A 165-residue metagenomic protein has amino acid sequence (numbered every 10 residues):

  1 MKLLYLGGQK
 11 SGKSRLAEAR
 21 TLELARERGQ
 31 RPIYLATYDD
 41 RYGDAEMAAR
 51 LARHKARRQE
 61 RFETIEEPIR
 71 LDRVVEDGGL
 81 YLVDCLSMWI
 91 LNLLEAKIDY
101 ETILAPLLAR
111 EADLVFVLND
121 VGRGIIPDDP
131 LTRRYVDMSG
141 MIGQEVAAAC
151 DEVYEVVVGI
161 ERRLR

Functional and structural regions predicted by a protein language model:
K2-E76: Conserved P-loop
L3-Y5, P32, G79-M88, A112-F116: Generic beta-sheet signal
G8, A36-Y38, C85, L118-D120 (+1 more regions): Short secondary-structure boundary segments
Q9, M47, L86-W89, S139: Long, contiguous hydrophobic alpha-helical segments, chiefly transmembrane helices and signal peptides
A17, H54, L82, N119 (+1 more regions): Residue-level signal for inorganic ion chemistry
L51-R53, Y81, T132-R134: Short, hinge-like loop/turn segments at secondary-structure boundaries
R58-E76, L80-T102: Portal/gating segments that form or line small-molecule/metal binding sites
I90-R165: Replace "adjacent to P-loop NTPase cores in ATP/GTP-dependent enzymes" with "adjacent to NTP-binding cores
